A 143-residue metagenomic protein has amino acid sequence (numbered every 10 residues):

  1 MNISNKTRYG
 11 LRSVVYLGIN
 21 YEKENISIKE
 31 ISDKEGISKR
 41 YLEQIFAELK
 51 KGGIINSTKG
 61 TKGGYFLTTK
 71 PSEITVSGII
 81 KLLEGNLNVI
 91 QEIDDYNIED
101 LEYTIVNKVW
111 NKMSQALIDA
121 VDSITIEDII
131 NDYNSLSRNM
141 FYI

Functional and structural regions predicted by a protein language model:
G10-E22: Short amphipathic alpha-helical interface segments
E24-K29: Short acidic, hydrophobic short linear motifs in intrinsically disordered regions
E30-E35: A short alpha-helical element within helix-turn-helix/winged-helix DNA-binding domains across DNA-binding proteins
R40: Key DNA-contact positions within bacterial/archaeal DNA-binding proteins
I45-K50: Basic amphipathic alpha-helical segments that dock to polyanions
I54-K62, F66-L67: Beta-hairpin "wing" of winged helix-turn-helix
P71-D95: Conserved segment of winged-helix/HTH DNA-binding domains
D95-I143: C-terminal regulatory/oligomerization modules of transcriptional regulators
